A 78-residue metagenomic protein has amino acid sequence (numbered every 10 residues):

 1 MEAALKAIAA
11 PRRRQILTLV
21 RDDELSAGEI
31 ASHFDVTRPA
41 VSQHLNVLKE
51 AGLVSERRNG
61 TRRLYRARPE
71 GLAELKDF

Functional and structural regions predicted by a protein language model:
E2-T37, R62-A73: N-terminal helix-turn-helix DNA-binding core of bacterial DNA-binding proteins
T18, S42-N46, T61: Base-recognition residues in the alpha-helical recognition helix of bacterial helix-turn-helix
S32, Q43, K49-E50: Alpha-helical residues within the helix-turn-helix
P39-A40, G52: Residue-level recognition of hydrophobic positions within alpha-helical transmembrane segments
K49-N59, R63-R66: Beta-hairpin "wing" of winged helix-turn-helix
E74-F78: Short, solvent-exposed amphipathic helices
